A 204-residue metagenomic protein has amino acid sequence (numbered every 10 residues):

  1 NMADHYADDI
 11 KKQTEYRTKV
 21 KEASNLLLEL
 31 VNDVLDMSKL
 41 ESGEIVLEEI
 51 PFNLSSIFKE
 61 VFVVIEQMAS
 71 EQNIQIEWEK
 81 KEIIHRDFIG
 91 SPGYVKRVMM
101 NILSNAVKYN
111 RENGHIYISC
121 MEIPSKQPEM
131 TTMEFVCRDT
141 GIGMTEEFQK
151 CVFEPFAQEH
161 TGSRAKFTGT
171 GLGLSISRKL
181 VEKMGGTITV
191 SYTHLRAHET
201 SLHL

Functional and structural regions predicted by a protein language model:
E22-L27: Short alpha-helical segment of the dimerization/phosphotransfer core of two-component systems
S38-E49: Helix-loop junction within the histidine kinase core
E48-N53, S70, Q75-R86, I123: Conserved catalytic submotifs in the C-terminal HATPase_c
M144-Q158: Short conserved segment of the HATPase_c
T168, G173, S177: Short alpha-helical Gxxx[C/S/T] motif in the catalytic ATP-binding
T193-T200: Conserved small/polar residues in nucleotide/adenosyl-binding loops
